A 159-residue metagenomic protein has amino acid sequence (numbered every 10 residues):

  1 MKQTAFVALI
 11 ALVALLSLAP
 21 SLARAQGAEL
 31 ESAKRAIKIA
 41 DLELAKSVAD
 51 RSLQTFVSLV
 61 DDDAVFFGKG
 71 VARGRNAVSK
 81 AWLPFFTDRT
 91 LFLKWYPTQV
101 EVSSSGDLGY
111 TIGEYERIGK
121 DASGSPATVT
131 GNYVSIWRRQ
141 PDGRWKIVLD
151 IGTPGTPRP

Functional and structural regions predicted by a protein language model:
M1-I10: Bacterial N-terminal signal peptides that target proteins for export
L9, L18-D62, R158-P159: Short, low-complexity N-terminal intrinsically disordered segments enriched in polar/charged residues
E31-K38, L53-S105, E114, P126-V129: A solvent-exposed, acidic/Ser-Thr-rich amphipathic alpha-helical stretch
V60, Y115-R117, I151-P154: Short beta-strand segments enriched in hydrophobic/aromatic residues within well-folded beta-rich domains
V102-G109, S125, R138-R144: A short, structured loop/turn motif at beta-sheet edges
R117-D121, W137: Beta-strand elements of well-folded, non-transmembrane domains
T130-R158: Short beta-strand edge/turn micro-motifs at domain boundaries
